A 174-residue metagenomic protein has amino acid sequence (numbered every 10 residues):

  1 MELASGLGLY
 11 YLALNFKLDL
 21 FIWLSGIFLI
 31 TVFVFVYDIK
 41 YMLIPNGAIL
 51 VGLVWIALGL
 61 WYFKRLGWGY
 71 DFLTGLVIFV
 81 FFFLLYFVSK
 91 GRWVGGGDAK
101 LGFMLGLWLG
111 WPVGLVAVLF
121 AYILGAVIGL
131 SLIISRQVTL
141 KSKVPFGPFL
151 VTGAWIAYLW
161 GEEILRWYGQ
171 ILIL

Functional and structural regions predicted by a protein language model:
M1-L174: A membrane-topology feature that recognizes alpha-helical transmembrane segments and their immediate juxtamembrane
